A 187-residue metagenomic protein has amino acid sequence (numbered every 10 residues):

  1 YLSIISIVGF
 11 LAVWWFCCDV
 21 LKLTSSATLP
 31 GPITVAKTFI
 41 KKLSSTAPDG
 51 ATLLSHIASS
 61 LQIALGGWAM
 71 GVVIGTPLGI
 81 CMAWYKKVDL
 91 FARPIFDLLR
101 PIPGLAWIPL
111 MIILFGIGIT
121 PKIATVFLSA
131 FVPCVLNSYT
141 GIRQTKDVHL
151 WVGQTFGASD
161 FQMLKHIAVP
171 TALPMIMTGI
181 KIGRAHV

Functional and structural regions predicted by a protein language model:
Y1-V20: N-terminal signal-anchor/first transmembrane alpha helix
L2-S3, I7, H56-S59, I63 (+1 more regions): Residue-level signature of transmembrane alpha-helical entry/exit and packing/kink sites in multi-pass membrane
V20-A69: Periplasmic/extracellular loop-to-transmembrane helix junction in inner-membrane transport proteins
L53-I57, L61, F91-L98, S138 (+3 more regions): Hydrophobic alpha-helical elements at and bordering transmembrane segments of multi-pass membrane proteins
G66-F96: Transmembrane-helix boundary motif in ABC transporter permease subunits
D97-P133, T140-G141: Generic hydrophobic transmembrane alpha-helix motif, especially the helices
I102, I142-T145, V152-A172: Short helix-to-coil transition segments within interhelical loops that connect adjacent transmembrane helices
A124, L128, F161-H186: Transmembrane alpha-helices
